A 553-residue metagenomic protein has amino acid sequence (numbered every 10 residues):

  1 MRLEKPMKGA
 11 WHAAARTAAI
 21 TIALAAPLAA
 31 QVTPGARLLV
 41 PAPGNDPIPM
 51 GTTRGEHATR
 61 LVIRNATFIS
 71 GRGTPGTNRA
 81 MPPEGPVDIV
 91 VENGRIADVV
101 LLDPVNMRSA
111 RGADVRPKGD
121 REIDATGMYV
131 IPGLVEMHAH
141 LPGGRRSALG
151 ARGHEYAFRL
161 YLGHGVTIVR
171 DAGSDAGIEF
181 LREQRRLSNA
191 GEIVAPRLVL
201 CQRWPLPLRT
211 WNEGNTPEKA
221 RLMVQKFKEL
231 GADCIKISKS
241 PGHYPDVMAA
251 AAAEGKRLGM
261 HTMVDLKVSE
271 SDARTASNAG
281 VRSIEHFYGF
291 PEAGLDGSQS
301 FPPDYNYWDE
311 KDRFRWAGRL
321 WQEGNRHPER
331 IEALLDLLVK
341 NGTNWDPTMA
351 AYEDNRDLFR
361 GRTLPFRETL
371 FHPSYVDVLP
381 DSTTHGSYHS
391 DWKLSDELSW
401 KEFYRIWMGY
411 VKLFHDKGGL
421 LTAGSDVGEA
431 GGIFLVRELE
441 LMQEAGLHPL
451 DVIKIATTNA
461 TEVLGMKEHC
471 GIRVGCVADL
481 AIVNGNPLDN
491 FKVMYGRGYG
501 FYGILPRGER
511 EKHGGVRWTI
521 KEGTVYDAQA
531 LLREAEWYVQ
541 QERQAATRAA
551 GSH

Functional and structural regions predicted by a protein language model:
R2-A19: Bacterial N-terminal signal peptides that target proteins for export
A15-A29: Bacterial N-terminal signal peptides
A42-T59, F68, R72-I131: Histidine-rich, glycine-flanked metal-binding segment
A66-F68, D391-W392, S399, Y404 (+3 more regions): C-terminal helical cap
G112-D120, A125-A190, N215-E218, S271-N278 (+2 more regions): Metal-associated gating/positioning segment near the N- to mid-region
A157-I178, A195-L206, K228-H243, A252 (+4 more regions): Divalent metal-dependent hydrolysis catalytic cores, especially in the metallo-beta-lactamase
M223-I237, F290-A445, Q541-E542, T547-H553: Active-site neighborhoods of metal-dependent hydrolases
V477-E536: C-terminal cap of metal-dependent C-N hydrolases
